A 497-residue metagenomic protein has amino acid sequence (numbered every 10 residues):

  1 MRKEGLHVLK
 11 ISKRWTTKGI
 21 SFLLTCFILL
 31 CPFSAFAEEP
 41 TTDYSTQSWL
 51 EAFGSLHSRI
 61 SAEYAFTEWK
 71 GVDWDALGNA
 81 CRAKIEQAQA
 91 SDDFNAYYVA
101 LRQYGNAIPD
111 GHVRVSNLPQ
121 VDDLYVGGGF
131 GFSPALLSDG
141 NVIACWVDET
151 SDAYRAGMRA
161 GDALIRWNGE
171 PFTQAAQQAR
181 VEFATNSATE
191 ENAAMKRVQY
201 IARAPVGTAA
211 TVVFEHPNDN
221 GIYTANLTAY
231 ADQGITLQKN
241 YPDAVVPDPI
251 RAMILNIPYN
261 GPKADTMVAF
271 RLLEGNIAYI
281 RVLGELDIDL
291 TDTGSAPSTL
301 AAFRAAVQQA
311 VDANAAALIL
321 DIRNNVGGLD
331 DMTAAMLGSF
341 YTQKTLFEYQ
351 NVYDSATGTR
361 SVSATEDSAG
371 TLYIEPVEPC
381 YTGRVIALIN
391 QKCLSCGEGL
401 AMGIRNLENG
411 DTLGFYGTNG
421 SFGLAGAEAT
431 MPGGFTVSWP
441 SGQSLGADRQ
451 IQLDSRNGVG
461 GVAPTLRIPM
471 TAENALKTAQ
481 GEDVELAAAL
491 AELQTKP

Functional and structural regions predicted by a protein language model:
M1-E38: Gram-positive cell-envelope targeting signals
F36-R166, P171-T173, I201-N220, T224-L237 (+7 more regions): Terminal targeting/pro-maturation regions of precursor/exported proteins
Q89-D93, A163-V213, M332-A334, G420-G423 (+1 more regions): PDZ domains, with a preference for the canonical peptide-binding region formed by the helix
R114-S116, N192-K196, I250: Short Pro/Gly-enriched beta-strand edge/turn motifs at strand-loop
P171, R180, S187-T189, I451-L466: A recognition module on extended beta-rich or small alphabeta surfaces enriched in W/G with H and D/E
T208-A209, V213-A429: Cleft-lining beta-strand/loop regions that shape enzyme active-site pockets
A425-I451: C-terminal "exit" segments of structured domains
D454, G458-P497: Low-complexity, Gly/Ser/Thr/Pro-rich intrinsically disordered linker/tail segments
